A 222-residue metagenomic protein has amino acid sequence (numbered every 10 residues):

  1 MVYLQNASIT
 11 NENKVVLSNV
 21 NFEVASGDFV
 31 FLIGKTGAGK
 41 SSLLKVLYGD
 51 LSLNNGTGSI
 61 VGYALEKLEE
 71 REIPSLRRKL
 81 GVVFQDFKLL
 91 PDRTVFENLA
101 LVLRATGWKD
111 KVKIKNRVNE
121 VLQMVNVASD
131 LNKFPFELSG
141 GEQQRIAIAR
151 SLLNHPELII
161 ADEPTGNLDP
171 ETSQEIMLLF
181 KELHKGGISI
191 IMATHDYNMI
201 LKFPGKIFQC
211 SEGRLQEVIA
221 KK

Functional and structural regions predicted by a protein language model:
Y48: Helix-to-loop junction immediately C-terminal to a conserved catalytic motif
G56-L65: Conserved ABC transporter NBD signature motif
R93-L101: Short coil-to-helix segment of the ABC ATPase nucleotide-binding domain corresponding to the Q-loop/switch region
K133-F136, N154, G186: Conserved signature/switch motifs of ABC ATPase nucleotide-binding domains
F134-L138, E142-Q144: Conserved ABC ATPase signature
I159-D162: Catalytic Walker B motif of ABC-type/P-loop ATPase nucleotide-binding domains
P170-T172: Helix N-cap at the start of a conserved alpha-helix in ABC-type nucleotide-binding domains
